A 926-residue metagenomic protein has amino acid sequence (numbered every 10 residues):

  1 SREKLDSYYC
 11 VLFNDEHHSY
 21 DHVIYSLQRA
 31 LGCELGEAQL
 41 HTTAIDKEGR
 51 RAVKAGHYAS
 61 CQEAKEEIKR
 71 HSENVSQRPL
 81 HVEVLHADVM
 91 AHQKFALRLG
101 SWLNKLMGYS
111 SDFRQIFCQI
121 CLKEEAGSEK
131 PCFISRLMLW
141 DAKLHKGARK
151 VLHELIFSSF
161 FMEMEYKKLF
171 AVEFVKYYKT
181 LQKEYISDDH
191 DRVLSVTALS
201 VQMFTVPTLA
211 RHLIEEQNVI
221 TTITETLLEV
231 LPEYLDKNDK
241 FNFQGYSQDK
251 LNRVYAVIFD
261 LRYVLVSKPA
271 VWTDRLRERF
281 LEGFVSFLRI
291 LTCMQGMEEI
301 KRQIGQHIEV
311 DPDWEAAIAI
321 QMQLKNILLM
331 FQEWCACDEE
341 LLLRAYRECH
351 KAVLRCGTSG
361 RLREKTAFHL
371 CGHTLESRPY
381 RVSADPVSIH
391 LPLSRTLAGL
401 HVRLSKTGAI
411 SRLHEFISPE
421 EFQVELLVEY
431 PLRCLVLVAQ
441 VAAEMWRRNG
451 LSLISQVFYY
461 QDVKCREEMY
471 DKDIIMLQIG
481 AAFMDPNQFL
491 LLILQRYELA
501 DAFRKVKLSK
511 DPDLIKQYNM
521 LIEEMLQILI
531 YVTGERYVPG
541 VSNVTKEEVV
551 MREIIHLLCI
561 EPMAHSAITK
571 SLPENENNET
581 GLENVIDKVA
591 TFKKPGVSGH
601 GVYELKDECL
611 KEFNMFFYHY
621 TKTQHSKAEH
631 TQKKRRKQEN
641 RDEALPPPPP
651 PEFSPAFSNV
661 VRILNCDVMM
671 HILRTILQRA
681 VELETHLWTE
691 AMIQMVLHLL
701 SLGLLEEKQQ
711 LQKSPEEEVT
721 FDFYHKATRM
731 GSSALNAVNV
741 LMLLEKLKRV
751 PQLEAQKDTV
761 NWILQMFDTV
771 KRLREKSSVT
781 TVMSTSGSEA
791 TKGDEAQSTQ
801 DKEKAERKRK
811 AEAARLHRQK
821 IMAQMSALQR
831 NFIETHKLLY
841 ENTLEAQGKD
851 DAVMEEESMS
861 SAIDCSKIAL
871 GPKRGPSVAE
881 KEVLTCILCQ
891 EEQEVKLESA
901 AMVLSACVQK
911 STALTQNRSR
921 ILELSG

Functional and structural regions predicted by a protein language model:
S1-E3, Y8-Y9, N14, E63-N104: A cross-kingdom feature marking charged/low-complexity
G36-Q39, K54-A55, Q62-A64, Q77 (+5 more regions): Intrinsically disordered, low-complexity regions enriched in proline, serine, glycine and charged residues
M90, K105, Q119-V549, P573-T799 (+5 more regions): Long, compositionally biased, serine/threonine/proline- and charge-rich low-complexity regions
L557-A567: Short capping segments at the starts of secondary-structure elements
S861-R874: Short Cys/His-rich Zn2+-coordinating modules
P872-V883: Short, flexible, mixed-charge glycine/proline-rich loop motifs that serve as phosphate/nucleic-acid-contacting
C886-C889, G926: Short cysteine-rich clusters marking metal-coordination/redox-active sites
V895-L924: Short recognition patches in nucleic-acid-associated and regulatory proteins
